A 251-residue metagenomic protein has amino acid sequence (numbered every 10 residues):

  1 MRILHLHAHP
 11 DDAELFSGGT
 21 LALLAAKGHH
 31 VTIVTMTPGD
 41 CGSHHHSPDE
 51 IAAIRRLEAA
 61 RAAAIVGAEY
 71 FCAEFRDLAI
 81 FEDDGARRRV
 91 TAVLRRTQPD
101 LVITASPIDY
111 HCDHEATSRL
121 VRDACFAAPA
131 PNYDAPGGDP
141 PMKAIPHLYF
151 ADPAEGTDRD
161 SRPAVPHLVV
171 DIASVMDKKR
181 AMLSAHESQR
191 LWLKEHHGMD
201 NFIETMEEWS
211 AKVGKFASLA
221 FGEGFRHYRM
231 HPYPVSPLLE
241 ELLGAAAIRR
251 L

Functional and structural regions predicted by a protein language model:
M1-L4, E82-L251: Metal-dependent de-N-acetylase/amidase catalytic core
M1-T97, A127, L238-G244: Active-site rim/loop-helix segments in enzyme catalytic domains that contact anionic ligands
